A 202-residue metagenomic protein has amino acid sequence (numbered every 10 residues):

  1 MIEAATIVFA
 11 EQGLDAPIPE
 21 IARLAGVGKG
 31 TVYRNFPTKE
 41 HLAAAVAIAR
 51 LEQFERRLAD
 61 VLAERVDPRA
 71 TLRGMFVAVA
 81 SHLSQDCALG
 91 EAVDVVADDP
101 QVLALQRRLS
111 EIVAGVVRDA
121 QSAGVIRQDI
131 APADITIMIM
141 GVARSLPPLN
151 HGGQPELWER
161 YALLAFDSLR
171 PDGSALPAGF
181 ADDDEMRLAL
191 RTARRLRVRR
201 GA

Functional and structural regions predicted by a protein language model:
M1-A5, I21, V46-R50, F54 (+1 more regions): Generic hydrophobic, amphipathic alpha-helix propensity
A4, E11-H41, A45: Helix-turn-helix
V8, Q12, F54, H82-G90 (+3 more regions): A short secondary-structure junction motif
E20, A70-A78, D134-M138, E156 (+2 more regions): Amphipathic alpha-helical interaction segments
A45, E52, R56-Q85, A97-Q101 (+1 more regions): Hydrophobic alpha-helical connector segments
A49, A97-A143, P147-P148, E156-R160: Amphipathic alpha-helical packing segments from all-alpha helical-bundle domains
E91-P100, G179-D182: Short linear capping/connector segments at secondary-structure termini
A114-S122, P148, G152-A202: C-terminal peripheral helix-coil segments that are non-catalytic and often amphipathic
